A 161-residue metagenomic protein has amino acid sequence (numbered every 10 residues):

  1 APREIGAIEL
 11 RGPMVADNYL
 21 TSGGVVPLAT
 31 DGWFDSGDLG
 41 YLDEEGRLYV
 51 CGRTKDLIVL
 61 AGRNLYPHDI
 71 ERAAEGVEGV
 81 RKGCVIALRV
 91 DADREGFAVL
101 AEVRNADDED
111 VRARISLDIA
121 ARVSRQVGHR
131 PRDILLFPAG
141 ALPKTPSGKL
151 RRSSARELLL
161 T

Functional and structural regions predicted by a protein language model:
A1, D43, Y49-C51, P143 (+1 more regions): Generic structural signal for well-ordered beta-strand positions
A1-T30, L65: Conserved ATP/PPi-binding loop(s) of AMP-dependent carboxylate-activating enzymes
G12, D17-N18, L39-V127: AMP-binding/adenylate-forming catalytic core of the ANL superfamily
A29-T30, D43, V90, T145: Acidic surface patches and DE-rich sequence motifs
D31-G32, R114, R132-L135: Short loop/turn motifs at secondary-structure junctions and domain boundaries
I58, C84-R89, A98-V99, A120-T161: Conserved C-terminal "lid"/linker of ANL adenylate-forming enzymes
